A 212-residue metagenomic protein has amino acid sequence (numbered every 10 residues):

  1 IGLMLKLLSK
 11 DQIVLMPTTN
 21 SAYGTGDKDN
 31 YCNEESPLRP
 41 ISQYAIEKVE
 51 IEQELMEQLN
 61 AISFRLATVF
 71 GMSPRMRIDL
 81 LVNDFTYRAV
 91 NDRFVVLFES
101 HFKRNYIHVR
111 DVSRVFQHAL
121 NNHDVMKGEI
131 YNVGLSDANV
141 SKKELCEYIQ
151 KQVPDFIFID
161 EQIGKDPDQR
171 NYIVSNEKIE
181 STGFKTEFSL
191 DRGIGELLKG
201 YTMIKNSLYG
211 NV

Functional and structural regions predicted by a protein language model:
G2-Q43: Conserved Rossmann-fold NAD(P)-dependent oxidoreductase catalytic core, especially the SDR/UDP-sugar
M4-L8, E54-L55, V115, A119: Hydrophobic positions on the long internal alpha-helix of Rossmann-like NAD(P)-dependent oxidoreductase domains
A22, V69-G71, V112, A138: Conserved sequence/active-site signature of Rossmann-fold short-chain dehydrogenase/reductase
T25-K28, R39-R65, V90-N91: Active-site Tyr-X1-5-Lys
N30, S36, I41-V49, R75-N83 (+1 more regions): Short-chain dehydrogenase/reductase
E50, E54, F85, L145 (+1 more regions): Hydrophobic alpha-helix immediately C-terminal to the catalytic Tyr-X-X-X-Lys motif of short-chain
D92-R93, L97-V212: C-terminal substrate-binding subdomain of Rossmann-fold SDR/epimerase-dehydratase oxidoreductases
